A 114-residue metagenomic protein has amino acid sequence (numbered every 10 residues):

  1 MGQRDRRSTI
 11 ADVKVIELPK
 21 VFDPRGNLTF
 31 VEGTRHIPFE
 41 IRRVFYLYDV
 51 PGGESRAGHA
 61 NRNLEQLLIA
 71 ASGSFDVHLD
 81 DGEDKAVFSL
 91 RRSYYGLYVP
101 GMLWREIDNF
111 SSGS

Functional and structural regions predicted by a protein language model:
M1-Y95, S112-G113: Non-catalytic, conserved peripheral segments adjacent to functional cores
R92-F110: Well-ordered alpha/beta subsegment
